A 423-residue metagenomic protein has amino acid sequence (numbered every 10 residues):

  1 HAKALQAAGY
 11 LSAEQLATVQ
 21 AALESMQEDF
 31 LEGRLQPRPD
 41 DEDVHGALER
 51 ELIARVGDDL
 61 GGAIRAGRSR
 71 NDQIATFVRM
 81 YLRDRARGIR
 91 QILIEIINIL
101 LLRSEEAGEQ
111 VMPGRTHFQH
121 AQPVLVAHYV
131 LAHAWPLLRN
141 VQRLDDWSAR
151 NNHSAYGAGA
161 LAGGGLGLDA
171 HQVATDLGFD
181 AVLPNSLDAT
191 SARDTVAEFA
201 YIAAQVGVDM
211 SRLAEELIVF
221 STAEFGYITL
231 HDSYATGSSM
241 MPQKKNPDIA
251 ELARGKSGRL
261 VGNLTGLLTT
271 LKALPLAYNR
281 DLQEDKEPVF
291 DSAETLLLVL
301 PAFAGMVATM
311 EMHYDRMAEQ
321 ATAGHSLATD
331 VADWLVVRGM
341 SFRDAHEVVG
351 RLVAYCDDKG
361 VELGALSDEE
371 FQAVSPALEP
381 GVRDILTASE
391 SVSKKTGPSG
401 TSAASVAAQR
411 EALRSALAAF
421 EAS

Functional and structural regions predicted by a protein language model:
H1-A8, D209, Q409, L413 (+1 more regions): His/Asp/Glu-rich acidic catalytic environments and adjacent acidic regulatory segments
H1-L11, Y81, H128, A197-Q205 (+1 more regions): Short, well-ordered beta-strand elements within core beta-sheets of diverse protein domains
H1-S154, A160-G163, L168-A170, T236-G237 (+5 more regions): A helix-coil-helix interface module used to build multimeric assemblies and to scaffold catalytic/cofactor sites
A21, S25-E28, E95-N98, L102-E105 (+9 more regions): Generic structural signal for well-ordered, non-membrane alpha-helices
V44, L60, M241-S423: Glycine-rich cofactor/substrate-binding loops
A75-R79, R83, R90, E105 (+5 more regions): Charged, flexible cofactor/metal-binding loops and thiol motifs
